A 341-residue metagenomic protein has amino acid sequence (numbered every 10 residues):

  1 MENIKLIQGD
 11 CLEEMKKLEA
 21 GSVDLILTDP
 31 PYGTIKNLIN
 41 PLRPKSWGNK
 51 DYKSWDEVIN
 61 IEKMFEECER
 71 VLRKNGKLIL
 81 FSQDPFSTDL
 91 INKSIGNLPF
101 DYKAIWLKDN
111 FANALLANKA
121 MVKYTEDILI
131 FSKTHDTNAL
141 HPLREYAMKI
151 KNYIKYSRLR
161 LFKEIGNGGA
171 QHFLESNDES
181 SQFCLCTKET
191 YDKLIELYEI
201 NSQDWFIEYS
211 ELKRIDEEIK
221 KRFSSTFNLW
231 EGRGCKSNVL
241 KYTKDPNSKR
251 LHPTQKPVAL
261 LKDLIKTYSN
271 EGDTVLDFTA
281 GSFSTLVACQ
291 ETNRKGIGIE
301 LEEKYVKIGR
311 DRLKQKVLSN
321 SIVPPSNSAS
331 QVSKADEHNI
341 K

Functional and structural regions predicted by a protein language model:
M1-N3, S176, C186, L313-K341: Positively charged, low-complexity nucleic-acid-binding target-recognition regions
E2-G298, K304-V306: Core catalytic lobe of class I
G309-R310: Conserved SAM-binding loop
